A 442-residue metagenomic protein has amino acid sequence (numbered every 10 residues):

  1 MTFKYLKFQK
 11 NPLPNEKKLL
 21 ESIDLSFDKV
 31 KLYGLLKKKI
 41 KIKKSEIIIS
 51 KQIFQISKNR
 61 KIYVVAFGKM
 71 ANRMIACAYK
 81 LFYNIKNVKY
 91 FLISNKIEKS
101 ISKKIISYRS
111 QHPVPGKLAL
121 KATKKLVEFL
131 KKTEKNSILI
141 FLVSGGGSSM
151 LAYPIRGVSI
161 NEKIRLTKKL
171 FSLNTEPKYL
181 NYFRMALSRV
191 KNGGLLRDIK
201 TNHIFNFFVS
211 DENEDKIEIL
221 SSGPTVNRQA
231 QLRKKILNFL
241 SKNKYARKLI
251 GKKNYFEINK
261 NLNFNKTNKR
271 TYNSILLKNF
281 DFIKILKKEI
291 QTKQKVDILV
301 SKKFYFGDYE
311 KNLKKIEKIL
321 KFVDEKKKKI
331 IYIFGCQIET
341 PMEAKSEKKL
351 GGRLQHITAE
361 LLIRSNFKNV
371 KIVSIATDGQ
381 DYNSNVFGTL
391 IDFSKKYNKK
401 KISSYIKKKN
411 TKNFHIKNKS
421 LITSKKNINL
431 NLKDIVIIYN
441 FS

Functional and structural regions predicted by a protein language model:
M1-K58, K69, R73, I219 (+1 more regions): N-terminal amphipathic/basic leader segments beginning at the initiator methionine
V65-A66, F91-S94, F141-G145, F205-E212 (+3 more regions): Short beta-strand segments
C77-K86, K104-S107, V127, K131 (+5 more regions): A glycine- and small-aliphatic-rich helix-loop capping segment at beta-alpha/alpha-beta transitions that lines
I93-K135, F183-R184: Glycine-rich oxoanion-binding loops at beta->alpha junctions
I106-R109, N136, L151-F207: Glycine/threonine-rich beta-strand-loop-alpha-helix active-site module that forms ligand/phosphate-binding
V158-T175, R228-N243, A344-I372: Gly/Ser/Thr-rich active-site loops/lids in small-molecule metabolic enzymes that frequently grip phosphoryl groups
R184, I199-F205, S221, V226-K315 (+1 more regions): Accessory alpha-helical/coil subdomains and C-terminal extensions that flank or cap enzyme catalytic cores
L350-G351, H356-S442: Internal helix-turn-beta structural module
